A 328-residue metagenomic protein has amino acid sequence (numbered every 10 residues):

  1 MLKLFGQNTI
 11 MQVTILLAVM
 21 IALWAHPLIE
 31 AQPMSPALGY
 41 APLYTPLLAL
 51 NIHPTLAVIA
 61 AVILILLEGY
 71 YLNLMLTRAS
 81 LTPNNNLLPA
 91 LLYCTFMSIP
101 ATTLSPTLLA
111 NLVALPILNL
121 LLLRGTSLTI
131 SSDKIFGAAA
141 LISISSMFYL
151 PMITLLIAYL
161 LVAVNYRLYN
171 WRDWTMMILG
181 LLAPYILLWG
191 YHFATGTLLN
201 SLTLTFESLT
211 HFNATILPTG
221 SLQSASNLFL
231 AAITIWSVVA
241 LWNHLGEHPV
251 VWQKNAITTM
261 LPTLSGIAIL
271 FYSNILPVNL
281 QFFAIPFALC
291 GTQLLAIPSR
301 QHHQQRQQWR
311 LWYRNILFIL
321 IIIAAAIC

Functional and structural regions predicted by a protein language model:
A37-I52, L202-S224, S237-A240: Juxtamembrane membrane-water interface segments that cap and precede transmembrane helices
P54, L91-L109: Aromatic- and kink-enriched transmembrane "portal" helix at the membrane-lumen/periplasm boundary that abuts
I63-A79: Transmembrane-helix motifs of polytopic, lipid-linked glycan transferases
L76-T95: Transmembrane-helix signature of polytopic, membrane-embedded enzymes that assemble or transfer cell-envelope glycans
L118-D133: Membrane-interface transmembrane helices that cradle and orient dolichyl/undecaprenyl
I135-L150: Membrane-interface alpha helices of multi-pass inner-membrane proteins
L155-L179: Perimembrane helix-loop-helix junctions
V238-H302: Membrane-water interface signatures at transmembrane helix termini and the short loops that connect adjacent helices
